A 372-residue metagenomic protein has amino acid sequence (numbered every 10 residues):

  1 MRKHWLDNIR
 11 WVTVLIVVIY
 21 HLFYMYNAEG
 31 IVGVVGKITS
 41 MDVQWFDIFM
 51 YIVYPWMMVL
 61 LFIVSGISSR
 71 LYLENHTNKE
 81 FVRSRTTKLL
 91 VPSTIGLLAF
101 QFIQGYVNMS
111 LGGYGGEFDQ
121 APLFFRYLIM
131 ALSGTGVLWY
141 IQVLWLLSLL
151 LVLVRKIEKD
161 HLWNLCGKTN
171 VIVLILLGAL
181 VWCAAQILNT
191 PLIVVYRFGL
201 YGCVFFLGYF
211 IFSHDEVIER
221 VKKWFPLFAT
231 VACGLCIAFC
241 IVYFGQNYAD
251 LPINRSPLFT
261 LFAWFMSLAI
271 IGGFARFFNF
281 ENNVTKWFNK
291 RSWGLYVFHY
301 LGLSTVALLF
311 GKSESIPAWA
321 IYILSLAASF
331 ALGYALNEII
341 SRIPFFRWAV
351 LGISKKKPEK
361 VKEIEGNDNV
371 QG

Functional and structural regions predicted by a protein language model:
M1-G372: Alpha-helical transmembrane segments and their immediate juxtamembrane cytosolic regions
